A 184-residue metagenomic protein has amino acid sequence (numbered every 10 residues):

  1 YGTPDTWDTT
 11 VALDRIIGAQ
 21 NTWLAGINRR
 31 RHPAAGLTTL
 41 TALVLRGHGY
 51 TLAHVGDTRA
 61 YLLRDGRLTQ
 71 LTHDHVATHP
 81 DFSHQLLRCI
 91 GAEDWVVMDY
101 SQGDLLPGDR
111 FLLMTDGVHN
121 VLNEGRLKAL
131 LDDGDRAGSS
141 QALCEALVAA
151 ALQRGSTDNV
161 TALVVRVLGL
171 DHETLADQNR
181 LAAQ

Functional and structural regions predicted by a protein language model:
Y1-Q184: PP2C/PPM-type serine/threonine phosphatase catalytic domain
